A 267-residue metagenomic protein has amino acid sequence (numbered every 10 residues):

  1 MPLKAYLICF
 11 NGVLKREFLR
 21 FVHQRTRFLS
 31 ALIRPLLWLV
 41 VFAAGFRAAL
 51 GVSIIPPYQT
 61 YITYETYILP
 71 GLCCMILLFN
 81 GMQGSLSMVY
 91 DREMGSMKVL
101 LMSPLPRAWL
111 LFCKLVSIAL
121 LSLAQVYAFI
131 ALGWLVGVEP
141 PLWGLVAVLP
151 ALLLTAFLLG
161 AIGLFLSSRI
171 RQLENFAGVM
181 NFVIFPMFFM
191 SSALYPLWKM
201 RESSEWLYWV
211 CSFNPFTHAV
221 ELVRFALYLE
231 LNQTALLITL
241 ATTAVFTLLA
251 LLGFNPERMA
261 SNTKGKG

Functional and structural regions predicted by a protein language model:
M1-K15, L159, S203-F216: Short, membrane-interfacial amphipathic segments enriched in basic
M1-R34, T263-G267: Aromatic- and glycine-rich beta-strand/loop motifs that create alpha-glucan
R20, S192-F246: Membrane-interfacial helix-loop-helix junctions in multi-pass membrane proteins
T26, L39, T66-Y67, L77-M82 (+4 more regions): Short alpha-helical transmembrane interface motifs in multi-pass membrane proteins
L37-F42, I62-V136, F182, F188: Hydrophobic alpha-helical transmembrane segments of multi-pass membrane transport proteins
F42-G51, F79, G133-P141, S168-Q172 (+3 more regions): Short helix-capping/hinge motifs at transmembrane helix termini and TM-loop junctions
A44-L50, S167-F213, T217: Transmembrane helix segments
R107-N181, E230-G253: Alpha-helical transmembrane segments and their short interhelical loops
